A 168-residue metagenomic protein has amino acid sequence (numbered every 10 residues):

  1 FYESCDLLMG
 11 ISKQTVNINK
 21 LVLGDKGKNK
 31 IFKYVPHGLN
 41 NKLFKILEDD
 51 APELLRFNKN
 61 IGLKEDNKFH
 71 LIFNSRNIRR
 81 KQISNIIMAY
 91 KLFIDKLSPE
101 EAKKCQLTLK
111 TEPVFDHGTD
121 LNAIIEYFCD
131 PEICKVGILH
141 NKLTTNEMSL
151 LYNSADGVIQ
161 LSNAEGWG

Functional and structural regions predicted by a protein language model:
S4-Y34, L39-I46, T119, A123: A short, active-site helix/loop in glycosyltransferases that binds the activated sugar's phosphate group
K45-K64: A short helix/loop element that forms part of the nucleotide-sugar donor recognition site in Leloir-type
L63-K81, I87-Y90, L107: Conserved donor-binding/catalytic core segment of Leloir-type glycosyltransferases
L109-P113, G118-N146: Nucleotide-activated donor-binding/catalytic signature segment of Leloir-type glycosyltransferases, i.e., the conserved
S149-A155: Short alpha-helical donor nucleotide-sugar binding micro-motif in glycosyltransferases
N163: Aromatic "clamp/platform" in nucleotide-sugar-dependent glycosyltransferases that forms part of the donor/acceptor
G166-G168: Short glycine/acidic-rich beta->alpha loop that forms part of the nucleotide-sugar donor binding site in diverse
